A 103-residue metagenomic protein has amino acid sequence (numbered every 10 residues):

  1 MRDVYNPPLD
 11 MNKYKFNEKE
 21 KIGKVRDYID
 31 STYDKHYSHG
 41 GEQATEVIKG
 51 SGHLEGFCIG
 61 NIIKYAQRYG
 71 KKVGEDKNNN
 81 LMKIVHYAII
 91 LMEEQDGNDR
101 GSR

Functional and structural regions predicted by a protein language model:
M1-R103: Intrinsically disordered, low-complexity regulatory regions that flank transcription factor DNA-binding cores
